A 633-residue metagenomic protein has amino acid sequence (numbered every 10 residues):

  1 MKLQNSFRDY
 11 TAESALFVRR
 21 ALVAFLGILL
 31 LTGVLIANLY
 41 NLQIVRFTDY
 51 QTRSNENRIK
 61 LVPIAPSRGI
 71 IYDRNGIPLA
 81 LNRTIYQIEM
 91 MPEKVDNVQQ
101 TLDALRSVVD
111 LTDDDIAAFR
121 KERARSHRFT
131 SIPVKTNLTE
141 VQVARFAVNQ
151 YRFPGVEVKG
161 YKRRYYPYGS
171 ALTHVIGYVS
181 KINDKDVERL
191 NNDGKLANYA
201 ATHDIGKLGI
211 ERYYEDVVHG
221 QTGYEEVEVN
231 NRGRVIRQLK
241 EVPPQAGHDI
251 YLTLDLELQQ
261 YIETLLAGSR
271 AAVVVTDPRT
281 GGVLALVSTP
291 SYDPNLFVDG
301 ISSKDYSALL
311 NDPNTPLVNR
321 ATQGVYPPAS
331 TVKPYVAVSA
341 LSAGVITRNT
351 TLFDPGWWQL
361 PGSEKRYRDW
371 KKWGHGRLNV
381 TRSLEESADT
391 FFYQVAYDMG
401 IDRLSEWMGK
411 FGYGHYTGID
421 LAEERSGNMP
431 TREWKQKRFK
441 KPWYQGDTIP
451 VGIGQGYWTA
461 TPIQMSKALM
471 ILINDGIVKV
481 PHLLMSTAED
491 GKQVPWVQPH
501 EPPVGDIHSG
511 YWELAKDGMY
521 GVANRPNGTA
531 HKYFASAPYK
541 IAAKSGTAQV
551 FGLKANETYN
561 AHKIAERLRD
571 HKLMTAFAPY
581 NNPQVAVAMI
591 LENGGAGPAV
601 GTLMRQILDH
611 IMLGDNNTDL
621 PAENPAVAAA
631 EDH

Functional and structural regions predicted by a protein language model:
M1-S303, V325, T347-R348, F353 (+10 more regions): Periplasmic/cell-envelope proteins involved in peptidoglycan metabolism and beta-lactam response
K2-T11, A80, V229-L239, R279-T331 (+3 more regions): Beta-lactam-recognizing serine transpeptidase/beta-lactamase-like catalytic domain environment
